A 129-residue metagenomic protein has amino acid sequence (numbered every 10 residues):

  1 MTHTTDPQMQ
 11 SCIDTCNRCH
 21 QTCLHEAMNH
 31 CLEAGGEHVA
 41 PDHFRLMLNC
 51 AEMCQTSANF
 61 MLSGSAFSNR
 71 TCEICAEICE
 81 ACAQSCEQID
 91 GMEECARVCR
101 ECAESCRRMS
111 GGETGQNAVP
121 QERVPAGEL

Functional and structural regions predicted by a protein language model:
M1-L129: Amphipathic alpha-helical hairpins
